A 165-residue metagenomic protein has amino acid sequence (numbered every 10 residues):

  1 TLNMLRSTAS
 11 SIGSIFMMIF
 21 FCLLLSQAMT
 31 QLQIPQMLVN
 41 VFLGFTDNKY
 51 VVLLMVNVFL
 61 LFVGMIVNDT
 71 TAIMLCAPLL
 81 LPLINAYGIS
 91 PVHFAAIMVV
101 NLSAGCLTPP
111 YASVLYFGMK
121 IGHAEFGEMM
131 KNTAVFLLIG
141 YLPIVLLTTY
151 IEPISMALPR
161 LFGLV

Functional and structural regions predicted by a protein language model:
T1-V165: Alpha-helical transmembrane segments of multi-pass membrane transport proteins
